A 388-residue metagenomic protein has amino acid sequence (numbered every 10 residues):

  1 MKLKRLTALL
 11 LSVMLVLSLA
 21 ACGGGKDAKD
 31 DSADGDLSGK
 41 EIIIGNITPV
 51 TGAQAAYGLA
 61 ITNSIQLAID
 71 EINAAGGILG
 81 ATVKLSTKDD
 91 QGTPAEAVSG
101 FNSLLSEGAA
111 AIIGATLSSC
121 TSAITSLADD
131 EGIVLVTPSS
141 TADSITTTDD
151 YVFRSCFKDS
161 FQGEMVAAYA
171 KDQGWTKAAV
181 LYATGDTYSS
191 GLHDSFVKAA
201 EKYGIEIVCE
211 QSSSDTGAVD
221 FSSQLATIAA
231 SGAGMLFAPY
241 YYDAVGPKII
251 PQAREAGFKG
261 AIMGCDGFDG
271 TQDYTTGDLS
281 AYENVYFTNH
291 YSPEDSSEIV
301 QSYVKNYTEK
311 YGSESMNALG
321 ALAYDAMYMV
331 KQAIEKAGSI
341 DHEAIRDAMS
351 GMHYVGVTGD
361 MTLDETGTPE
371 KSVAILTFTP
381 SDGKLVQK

Functional and structural regions predicted by a protein language model:
M1-I43, A74, S106, Q387-K388: Short, low-complexity disordered leader/linker segments with a strong preference for bacterial N-terminal type II
K26-D31, A56-N63, A75-S144, S213-F221 (+1 more regions): Beta-alpha junction/loop-to-helix N-cap segments that form part of ligand/metal-binding clefts
D36-S38, I42-Q66, K88-P94, L117-S119 (+4 more regions): Extracytoplasmic "Venus flytrap"
A97, S155-K177, S190-L192, A218-S222 (+4 more regions): Hydrophobic alpha-helical segments within soluble ligand-binding/sensing domains
V152-S212, M235: An alpha-beta-alpha
K177, H193-T288: Extracellular/periplasmic bilobed ligand-binding domains
I250-Y324, F378-T379, K384-Q387: Extracellular/periplasmic periplasmic-binding protein-like sensory domains
E309-N317, K331-D382: Segments of small-molecule ligand-sensing domains
